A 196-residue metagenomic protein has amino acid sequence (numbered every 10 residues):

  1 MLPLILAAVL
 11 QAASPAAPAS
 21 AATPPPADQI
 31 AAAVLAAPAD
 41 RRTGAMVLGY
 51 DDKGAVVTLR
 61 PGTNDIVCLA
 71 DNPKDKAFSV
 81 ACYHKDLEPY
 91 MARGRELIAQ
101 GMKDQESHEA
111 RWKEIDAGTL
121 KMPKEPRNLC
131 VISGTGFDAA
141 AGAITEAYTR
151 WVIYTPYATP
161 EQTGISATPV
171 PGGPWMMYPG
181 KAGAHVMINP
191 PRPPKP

Functional and structural regions predicted by a protein language model:
M1-A12: Sec-dependent N-terminal signal peptides
A17-P196: Primary mode marks residue(s) on the alpha4-beta5-alpha5 output face of response regulator receiver
